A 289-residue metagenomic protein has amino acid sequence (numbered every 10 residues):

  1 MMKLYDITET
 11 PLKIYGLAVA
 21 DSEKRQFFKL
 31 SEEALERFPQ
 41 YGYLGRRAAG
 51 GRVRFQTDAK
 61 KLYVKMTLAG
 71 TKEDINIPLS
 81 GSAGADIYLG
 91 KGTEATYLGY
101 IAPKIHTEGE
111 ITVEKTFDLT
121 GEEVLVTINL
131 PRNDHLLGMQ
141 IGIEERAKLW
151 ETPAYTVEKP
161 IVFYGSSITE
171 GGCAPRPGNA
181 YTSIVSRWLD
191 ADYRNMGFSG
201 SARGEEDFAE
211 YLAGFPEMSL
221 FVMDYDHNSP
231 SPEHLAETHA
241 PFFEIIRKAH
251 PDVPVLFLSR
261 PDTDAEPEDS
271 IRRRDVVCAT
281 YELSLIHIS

Functional and structural regions predicted by a protein language model:
M1-P160: N-terminal secretory targeting modules
D118-T120, V126-S199, E206-E217: Serine-esterase "nucleophile elbow" of acetyl-processing enzymes
G165, M196-S199, D224-H227, L258-P261: Active-site-proximal beta-strand/loop segments in catalytic clefts of secreted hydrolases
Y181, T238-F242, I246, R273 (+1 more regions): A general structural detector for well-ordered alpha-helical segments in enzyme core domains, enriched
V185, G204-A240, I245-A249, R260-E266: Oxyanion-hole/transition-state-stabilizing segment in secreted/luminal serine hydrolases and related acyltransferases
D262-C278: Serine-dependent acyl-ester chemistry module
I286-I288: Conserved small/polar residues in nucleotide/adenosyl-binding loops
